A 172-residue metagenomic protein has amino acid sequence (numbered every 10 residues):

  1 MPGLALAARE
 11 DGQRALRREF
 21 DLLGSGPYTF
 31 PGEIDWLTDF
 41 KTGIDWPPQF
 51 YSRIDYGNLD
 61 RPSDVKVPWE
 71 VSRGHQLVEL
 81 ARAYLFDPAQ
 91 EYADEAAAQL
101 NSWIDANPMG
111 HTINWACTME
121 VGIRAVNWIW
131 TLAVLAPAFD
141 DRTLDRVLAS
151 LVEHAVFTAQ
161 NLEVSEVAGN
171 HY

Functional and structural regions predicted by a protein language model:
M1-L59, K66-E70: Extended, charge-enriched "interface" segments that sit outside catalytic cores
P47-P48, N58, D64-Y172: Aromatic-lined, polymer-binding surfaces characteristic of secreted/periplasmic polysaccharide-degrading enzymes
